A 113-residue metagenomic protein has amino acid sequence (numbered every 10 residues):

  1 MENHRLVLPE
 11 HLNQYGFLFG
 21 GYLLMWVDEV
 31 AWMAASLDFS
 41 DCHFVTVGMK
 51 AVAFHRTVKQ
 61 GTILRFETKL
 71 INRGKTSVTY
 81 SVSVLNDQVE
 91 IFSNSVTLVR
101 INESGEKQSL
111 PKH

Functional and structural regions predicted by a protein language model:
M1-E2, K59-Q60, I71-H113: HotDog/MaoC-like acyl-thioester-processing domains
M1-V47, N102-H113: Hot-dog-fold acyl-thioester-processing enzymes
M49-A53: Short alpha-helix capping/helix-loop boundary micro-motifs
